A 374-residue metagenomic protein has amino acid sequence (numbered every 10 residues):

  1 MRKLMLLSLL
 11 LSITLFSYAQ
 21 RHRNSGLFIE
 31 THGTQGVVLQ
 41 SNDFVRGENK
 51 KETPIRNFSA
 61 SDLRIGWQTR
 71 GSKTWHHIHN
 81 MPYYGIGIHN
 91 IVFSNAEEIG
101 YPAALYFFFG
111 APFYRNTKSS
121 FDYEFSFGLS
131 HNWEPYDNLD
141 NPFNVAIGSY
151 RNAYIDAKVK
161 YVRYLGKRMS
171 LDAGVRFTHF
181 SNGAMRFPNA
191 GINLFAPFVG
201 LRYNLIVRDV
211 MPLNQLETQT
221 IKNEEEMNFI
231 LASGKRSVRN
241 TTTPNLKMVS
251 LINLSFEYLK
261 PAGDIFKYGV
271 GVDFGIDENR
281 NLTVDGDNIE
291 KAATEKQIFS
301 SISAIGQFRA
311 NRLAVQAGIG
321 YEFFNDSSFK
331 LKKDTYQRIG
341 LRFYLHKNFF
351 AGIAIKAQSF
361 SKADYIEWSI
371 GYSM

Functional and structural regions predicted by a protein language model:
M1-E30, S119-F121, M169, F195 (+2 more regions): Bacterial Sec-dependent N-terminal signal peptides
L27-K51, T74-H77, S119-M169, F274-D287 (+2 more regions): Outer-membrane beta-barrel translocator/channel fold
L27-T31, P82-Y84, F121-F127, L171-A173 (+8 more regions): Transmembrane beta-strands of outer-membrane beta-barrel proteins
T31, L63-W67, L105-F113, F125-L129 (+9 more regions): Residues on the lipid-exposed face of transmembrane beta-strands in outer-membrane beta-barrel proteins
G33-L39, W67-T69, I88-S94, F127-P135 (+8 more regions): Transmembrane beta-strands of outer-membrane beta-barrel pores
I55-R56, V92-P102, T117, F187 (+4 more regions): Solvent-exposed loop/turn segments connecting transmembrane beta-strands in outer-membrane beta-barrel proteins
L63, N193-N214, A363-M374: Outer-membrane beta-barrel "beta-signal"
S72-T74, T117-F121, K167-L171, V207-V210 (+3 more regions): Repeated loop/turn-to-beta-strand initiation elements of outer-membrane beta-barrel proteins
